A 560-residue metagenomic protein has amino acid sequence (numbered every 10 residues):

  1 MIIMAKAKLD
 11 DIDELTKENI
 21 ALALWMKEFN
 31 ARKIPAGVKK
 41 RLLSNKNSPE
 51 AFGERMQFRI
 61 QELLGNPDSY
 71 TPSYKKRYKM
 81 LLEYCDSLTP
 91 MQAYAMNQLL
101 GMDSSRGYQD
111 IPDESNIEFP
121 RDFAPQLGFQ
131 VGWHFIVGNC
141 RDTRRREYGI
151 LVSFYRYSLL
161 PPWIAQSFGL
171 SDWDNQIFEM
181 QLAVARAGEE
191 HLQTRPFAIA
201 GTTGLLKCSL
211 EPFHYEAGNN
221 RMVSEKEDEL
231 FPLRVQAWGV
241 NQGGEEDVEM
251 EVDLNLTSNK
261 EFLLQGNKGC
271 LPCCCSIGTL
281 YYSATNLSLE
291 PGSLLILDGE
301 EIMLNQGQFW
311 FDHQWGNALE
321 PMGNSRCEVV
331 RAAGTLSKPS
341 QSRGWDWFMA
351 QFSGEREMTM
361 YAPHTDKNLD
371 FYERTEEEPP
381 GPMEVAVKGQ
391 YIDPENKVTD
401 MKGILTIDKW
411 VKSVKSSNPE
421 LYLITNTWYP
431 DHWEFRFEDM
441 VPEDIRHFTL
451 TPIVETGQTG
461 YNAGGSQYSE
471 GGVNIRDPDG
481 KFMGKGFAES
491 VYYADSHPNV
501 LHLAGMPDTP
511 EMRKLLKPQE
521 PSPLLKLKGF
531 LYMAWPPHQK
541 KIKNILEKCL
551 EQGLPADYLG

Functional and structural regions predicted by a protein language model:
I2-E14, N19, A23-K33, G37 (+4 more regions): Structured soluble/peripheral alpha/beta segments that form catalytic or ligand/cofactor-binding pockets
